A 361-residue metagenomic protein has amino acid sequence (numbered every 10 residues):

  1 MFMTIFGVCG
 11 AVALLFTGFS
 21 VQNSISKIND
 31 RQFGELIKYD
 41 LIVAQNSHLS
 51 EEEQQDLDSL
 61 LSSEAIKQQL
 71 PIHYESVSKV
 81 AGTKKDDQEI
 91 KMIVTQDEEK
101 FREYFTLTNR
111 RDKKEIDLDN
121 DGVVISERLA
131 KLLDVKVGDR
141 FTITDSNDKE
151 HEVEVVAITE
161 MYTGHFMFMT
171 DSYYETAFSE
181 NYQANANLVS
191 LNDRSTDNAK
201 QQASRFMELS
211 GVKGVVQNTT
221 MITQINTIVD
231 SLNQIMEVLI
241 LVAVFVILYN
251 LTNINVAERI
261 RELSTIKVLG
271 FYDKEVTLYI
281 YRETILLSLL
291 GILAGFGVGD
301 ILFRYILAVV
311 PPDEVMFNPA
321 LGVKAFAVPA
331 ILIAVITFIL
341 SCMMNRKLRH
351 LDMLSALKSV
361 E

Functional and structural regions predicted by a protein language model:
G10-Y39, E51, N253: Alpha-helical transmembrane segments
I25-V43, K85-D87, K100, E180-A184: Membrane-proximal juxtamembrane linkers immediately C-terminal to transmembrane helices
I28-N29, N198-F245, N255-E258, P311-D313: Peri-transmembrane interface segments
R31-Q32, D58-Q68, I72-R140, E152-E154 (+1 more regions): Short beta-strand boundary microenvironments
L36, D117, I158-R194, T219: Small-residue transmembrane helix packing/gating motifs
D40-N46, L129-A130, V156-I158, N181-M207 (+1 more regions): A short beta-strand structural signal in non-transmembrane regions
V244-L286: Interfacial "coupling" helices/loops that link adjacent transmembrane helices in transporter permeases
L278-Y279, L290-S355: Short helix-loop junctions at transmembrane helix boundaries
